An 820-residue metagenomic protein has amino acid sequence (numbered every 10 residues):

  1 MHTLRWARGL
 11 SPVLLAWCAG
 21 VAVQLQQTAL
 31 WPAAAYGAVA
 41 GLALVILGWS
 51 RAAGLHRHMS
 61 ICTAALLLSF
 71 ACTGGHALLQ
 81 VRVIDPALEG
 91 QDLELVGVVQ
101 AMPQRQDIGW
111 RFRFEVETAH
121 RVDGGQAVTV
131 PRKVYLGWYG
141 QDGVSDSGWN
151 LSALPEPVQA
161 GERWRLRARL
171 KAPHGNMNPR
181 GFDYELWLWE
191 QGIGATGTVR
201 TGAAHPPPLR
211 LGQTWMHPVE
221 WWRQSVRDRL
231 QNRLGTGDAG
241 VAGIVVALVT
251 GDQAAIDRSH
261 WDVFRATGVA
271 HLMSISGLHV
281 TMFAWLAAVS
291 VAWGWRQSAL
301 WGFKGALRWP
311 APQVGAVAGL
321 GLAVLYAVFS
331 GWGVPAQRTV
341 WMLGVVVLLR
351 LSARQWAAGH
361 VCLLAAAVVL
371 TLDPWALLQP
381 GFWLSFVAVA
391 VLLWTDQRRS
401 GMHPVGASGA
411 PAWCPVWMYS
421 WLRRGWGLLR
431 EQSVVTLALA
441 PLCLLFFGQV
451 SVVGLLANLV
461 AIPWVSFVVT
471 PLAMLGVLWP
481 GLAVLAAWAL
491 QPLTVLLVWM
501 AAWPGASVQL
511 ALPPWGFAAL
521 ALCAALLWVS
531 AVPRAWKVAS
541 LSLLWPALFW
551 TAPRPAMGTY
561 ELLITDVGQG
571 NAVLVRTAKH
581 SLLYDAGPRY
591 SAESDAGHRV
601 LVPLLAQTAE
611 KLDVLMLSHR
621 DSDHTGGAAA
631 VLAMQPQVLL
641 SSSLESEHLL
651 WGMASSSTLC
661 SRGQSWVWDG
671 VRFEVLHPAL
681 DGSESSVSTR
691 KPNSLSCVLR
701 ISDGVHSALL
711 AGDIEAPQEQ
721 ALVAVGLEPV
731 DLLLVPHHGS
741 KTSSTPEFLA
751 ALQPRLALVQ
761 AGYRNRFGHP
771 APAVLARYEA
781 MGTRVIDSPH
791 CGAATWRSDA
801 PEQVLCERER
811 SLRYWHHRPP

Functional and structural regions predicted by a protein language model:
M1-G90, W341, V416-S420, R424: Helix-loop-helix transmembrane hairpins and adjacent membrane-interface loops of multi-pass inner-membrane proteins
M1-L14, W293, F447, I462 (+1 more regions): Membrane-anchoring/interfacial helices and their immediately flanking loops in integral membrane proteins
H2-L4, I61-H271, S594-D595, R599-P603 (+6 more regions): Membrane-interface helix/helix-cap signal primarily in integral membrane proteins
R5-S50, Q379-F382, L482-V529: Membrane-embedded alpha-helical segments of integral membrane proteins
P12, G20, G197, D257-L455 (+7 more regions): Hydrophobic alpha-helical transmembrane segments in multi-pass membrane proteins
G20, G97, G381, L439 (+3 more regions): Residue-level signal for inorganic ion chemistry
W110, L154-E156, A160-R163, R167 (+7 more regions): Non-globular, low-confidence helical/coil segments that flank catalytic cores
W215-L234, I244-V245, D252, H260 (+13 more regions): Hydrophobic alpha-helical segments of integral membrane proteins, encompassing both true transmembrane helices
